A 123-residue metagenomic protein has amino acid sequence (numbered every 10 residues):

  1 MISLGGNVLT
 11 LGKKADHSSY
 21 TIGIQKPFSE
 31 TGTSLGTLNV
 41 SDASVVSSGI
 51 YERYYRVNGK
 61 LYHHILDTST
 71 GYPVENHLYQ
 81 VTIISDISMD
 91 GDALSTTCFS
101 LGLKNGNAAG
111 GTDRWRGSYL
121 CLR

Functional and structural regions predicted by a protein language model:
M1-R123: Mature catalytic core of soluble alpha/beta enzymes
